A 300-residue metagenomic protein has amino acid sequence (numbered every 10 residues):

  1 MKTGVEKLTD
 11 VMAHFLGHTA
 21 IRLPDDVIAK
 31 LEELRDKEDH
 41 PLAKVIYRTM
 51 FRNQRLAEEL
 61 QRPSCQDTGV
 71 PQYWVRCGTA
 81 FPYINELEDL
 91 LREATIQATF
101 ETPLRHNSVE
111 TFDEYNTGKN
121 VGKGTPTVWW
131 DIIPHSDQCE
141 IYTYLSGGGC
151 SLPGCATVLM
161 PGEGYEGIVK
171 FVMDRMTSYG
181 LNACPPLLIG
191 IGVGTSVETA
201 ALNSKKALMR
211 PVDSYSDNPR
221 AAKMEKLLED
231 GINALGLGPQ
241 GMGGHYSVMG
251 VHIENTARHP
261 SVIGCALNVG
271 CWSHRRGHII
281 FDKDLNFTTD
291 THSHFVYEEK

Functional and structural regions predicted by a protein language model:
M1-K300: Non-transmembrane, aqueous-exposed alpha-helical and coiled segments at domain scale
